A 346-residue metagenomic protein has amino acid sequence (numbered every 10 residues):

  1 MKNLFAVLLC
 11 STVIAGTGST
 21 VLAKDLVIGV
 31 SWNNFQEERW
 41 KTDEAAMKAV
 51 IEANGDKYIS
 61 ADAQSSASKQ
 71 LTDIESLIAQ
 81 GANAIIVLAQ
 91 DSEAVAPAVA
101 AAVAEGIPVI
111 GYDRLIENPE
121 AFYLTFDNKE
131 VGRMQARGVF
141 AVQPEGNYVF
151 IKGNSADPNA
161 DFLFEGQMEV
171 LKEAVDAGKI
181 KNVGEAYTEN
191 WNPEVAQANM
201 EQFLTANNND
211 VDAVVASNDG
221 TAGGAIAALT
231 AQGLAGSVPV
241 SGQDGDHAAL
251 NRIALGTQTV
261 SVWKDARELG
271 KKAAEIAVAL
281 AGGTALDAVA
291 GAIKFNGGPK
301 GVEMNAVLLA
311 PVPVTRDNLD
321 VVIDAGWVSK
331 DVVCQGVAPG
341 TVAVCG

Functional and structural regions predicted by a protein language model:
M1-L22: Gram-negative bacterial Sec-dependent N-terminal signal peptides
L22-G346: A residue-level marker of the well-folded mature domains of exported/periplasmic proteins
